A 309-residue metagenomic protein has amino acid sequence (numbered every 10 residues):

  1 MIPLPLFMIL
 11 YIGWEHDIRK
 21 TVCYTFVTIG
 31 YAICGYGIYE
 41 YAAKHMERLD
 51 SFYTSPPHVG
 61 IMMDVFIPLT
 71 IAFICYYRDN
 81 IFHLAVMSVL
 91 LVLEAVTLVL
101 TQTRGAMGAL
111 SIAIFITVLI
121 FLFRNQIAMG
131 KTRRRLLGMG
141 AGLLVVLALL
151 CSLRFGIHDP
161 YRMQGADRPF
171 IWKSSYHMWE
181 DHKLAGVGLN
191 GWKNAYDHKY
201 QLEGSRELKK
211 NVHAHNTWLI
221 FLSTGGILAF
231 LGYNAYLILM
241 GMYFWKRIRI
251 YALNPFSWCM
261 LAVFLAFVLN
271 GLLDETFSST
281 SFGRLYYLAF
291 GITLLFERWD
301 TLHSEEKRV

Functional and structural regions predicted by a protein language model:
M1-M8, W14-H45, T54-R124, L150 (+4 more regions): Alpha-helical transmembrane segments of multi-pass inner-membrane proteins
K20-V27, Y77-M87, H213, I220-A229 (+2 more regions): Membrane-water interface of alpha-helical transmembrane segments
Y41-P57, E203-G204, L208-H215: Active-site-proximal inter-transmembrane loops
A43, V96, L100, I120-A166 (+3 more regions): A membrane-periplasm/extracellular boundary helix in multi-pass inner-membrane enzymes that assemble envelope glycans
S51-P56, T101-A109, V212-N216, D274-L285: Membrane-interface catalytic loops of GT-C/OST-like multi-pass glycosylation enzymes that act
P68, I114-F115, C259-V309: Transmembrane alpha-helices of multi-pass inner-membrane enzymes
A95, Y176, L184, E207-F244 (+1 more regions): A conserved mid-to-late transmembrane alpha helix and its immediate loop/hinge that forms the functional core
R162-K173, A185-G225: Long extracytoplasmic/lumenal interhelical loops at the membrane interface of multi-pass membrane proteins
